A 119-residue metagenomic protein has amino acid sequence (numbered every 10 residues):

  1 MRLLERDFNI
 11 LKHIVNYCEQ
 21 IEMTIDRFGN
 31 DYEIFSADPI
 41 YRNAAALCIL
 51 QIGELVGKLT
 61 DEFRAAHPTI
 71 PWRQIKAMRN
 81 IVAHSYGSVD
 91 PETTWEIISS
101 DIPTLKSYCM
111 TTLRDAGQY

Functional and structural regions predicted by a protein language model:
M1-Y119: Solvent-exposed interaction patches of small proteins and small membrane subunits
